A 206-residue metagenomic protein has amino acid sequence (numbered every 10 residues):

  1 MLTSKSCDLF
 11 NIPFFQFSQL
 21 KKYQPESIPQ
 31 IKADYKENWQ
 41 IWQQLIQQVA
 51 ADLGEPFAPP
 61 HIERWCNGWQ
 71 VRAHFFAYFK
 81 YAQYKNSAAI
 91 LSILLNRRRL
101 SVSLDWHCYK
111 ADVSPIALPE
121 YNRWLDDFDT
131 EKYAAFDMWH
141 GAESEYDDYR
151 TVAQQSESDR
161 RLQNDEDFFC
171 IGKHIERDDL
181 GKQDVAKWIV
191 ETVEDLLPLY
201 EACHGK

Functional and structural regions predicted by a protein language model:
M1-L53, E145-K206: Long, solvent-exposed, polar/charged low-complexity segments
Q48-R64, T130-E145, A202-K206: Short glycine-rich, low-complexity/disordered patches
A58-L91, L95: Amphipathic, interaction-prone secondary-structure segments
Y81-Q83, L95-R97, W106-K110, I175: Short, flexible loop/turn elements at secondary-structure junctions
Q83-Y84, L94, F128-D129, R160-R161: A general structural signal for short secondary-structure junctions and capping/turn motifs
S87, A111-P115, R177-G181: Short, surface-exposed beta-strand/loop "edge" segments at domain boundaries and coil↔beta transitions
A88-I90, R99, F168: Extracellular structured ligand-interaction cores
R98-S158: Compact, glycine/acidic-enriched structural inserts
